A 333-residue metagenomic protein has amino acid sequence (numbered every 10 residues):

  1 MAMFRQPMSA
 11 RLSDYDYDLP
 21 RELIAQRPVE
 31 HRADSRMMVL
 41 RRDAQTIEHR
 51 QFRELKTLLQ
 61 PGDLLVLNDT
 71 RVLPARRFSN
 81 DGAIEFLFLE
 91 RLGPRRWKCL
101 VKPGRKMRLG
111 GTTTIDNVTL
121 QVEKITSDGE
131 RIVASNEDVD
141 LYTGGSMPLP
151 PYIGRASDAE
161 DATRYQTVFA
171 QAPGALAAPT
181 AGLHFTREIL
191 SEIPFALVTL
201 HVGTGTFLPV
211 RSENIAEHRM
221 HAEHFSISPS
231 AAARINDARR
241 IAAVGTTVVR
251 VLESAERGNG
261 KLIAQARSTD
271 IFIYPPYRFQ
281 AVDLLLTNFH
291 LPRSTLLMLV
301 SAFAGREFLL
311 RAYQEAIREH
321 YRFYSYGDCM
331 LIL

Functional and structural regions predicted by a protein language model:
A2-L333: Surface-exposed, charge/polar-rich loops and edge strands
